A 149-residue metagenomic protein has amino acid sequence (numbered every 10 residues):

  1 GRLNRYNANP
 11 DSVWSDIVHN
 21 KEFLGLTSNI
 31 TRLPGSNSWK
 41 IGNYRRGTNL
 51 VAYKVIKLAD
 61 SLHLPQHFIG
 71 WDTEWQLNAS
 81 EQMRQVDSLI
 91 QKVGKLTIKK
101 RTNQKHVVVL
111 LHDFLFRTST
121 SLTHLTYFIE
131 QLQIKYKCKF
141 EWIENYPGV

Functional and structural regions predicted by a protein language model:
G1-Q133: Catalytic domains of cell-wall/extracellular-matrix polysaccharide-remodeling enzymes, centered on de-N-acetylation
T123-V149: Low-complexity, Gly/Ser/Thr/Pro-rich intrinsically disordered linker/tail segments
